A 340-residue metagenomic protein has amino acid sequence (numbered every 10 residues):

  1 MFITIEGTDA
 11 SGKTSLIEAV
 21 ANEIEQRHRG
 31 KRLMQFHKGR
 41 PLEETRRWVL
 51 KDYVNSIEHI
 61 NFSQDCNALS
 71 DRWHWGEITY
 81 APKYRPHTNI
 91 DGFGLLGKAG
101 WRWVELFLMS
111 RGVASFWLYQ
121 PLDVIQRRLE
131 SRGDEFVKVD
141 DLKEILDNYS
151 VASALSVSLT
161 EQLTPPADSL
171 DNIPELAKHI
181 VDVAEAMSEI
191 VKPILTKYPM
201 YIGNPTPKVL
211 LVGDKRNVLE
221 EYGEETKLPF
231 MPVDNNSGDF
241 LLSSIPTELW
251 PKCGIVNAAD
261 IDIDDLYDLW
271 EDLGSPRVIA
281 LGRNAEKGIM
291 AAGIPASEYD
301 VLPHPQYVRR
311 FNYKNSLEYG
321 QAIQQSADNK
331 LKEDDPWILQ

Functional and structural regions predicted by a protein language model:
I5: Hydrophobic anchor at the beta1->P-loop junction of P-loop NTPases
T8-S11, S15-N67: Conserved substrate/cofactor phosphate-moiety recognition/catalytic segment in nucleotide-dependent phosphotransferases
T45-C66, R102-F107, I194-T206, F240-S243: Short amphipathic alpha-helices and their capping/turn segments at secondary-structure boundaries
I57-D65, S70-F136: ATP-dependent NMP and nucleoside kinases share a basic, alpha-helical "lid"
M109-A114, L155-T160, W250-P251: Short glycine-/polar-rich loops that comprise or flank the Walker A/P-loop and associated switch/sensor motifs
V124-N148, D260-L273: Short, electropositive alpha-helical surface patch
S131-P193: NTP-dependent small-molecule kinase module
K192-F311, E318-A322: A polyanion-binding, active-site-adjacent surface
